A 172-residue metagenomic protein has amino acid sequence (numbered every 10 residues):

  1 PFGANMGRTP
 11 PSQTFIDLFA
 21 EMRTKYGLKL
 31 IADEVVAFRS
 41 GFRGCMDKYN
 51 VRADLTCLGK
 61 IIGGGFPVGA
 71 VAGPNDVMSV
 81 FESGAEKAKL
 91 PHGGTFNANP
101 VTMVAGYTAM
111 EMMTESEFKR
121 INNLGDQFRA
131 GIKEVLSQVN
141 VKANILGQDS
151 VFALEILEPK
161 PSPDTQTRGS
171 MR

Functional and structural regions predicted by a protein language model:
P1-R172: Conserved N-terminal phosphate-binding loop of PLP-dependent enzymes in the Aspartate aminotransferase
